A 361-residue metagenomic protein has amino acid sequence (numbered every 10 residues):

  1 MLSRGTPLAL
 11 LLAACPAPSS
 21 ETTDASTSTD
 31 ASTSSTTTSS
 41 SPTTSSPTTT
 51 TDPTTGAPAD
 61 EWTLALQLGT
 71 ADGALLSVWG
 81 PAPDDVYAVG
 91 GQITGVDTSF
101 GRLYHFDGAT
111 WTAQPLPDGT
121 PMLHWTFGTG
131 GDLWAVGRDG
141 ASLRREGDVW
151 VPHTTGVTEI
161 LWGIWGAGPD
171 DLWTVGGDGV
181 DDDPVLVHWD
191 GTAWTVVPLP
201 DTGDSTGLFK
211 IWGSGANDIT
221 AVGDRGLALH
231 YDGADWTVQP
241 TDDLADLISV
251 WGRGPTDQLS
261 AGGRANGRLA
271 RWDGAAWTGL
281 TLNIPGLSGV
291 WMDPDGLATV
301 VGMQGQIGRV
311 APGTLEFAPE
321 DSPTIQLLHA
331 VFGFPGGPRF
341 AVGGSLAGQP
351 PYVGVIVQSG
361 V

Functional and structural regions predicted by a protein language model:
M1-P7: Bacterial N-terminal signal peptides that target proteins for export
S3, L12-A14, V180: Generic N-terminal simple sequence motifs
R4, S20-E21, T27-T29, T33-T36 (+8 more regions): Compositionally biased regions
L12-T63, L76-S77, T98-S99, P351-V353: Ser/Thr-rich, Pro/Gly/Ala-heavy low-complexity intrinsically disordered linkers and tails of secreted extracellular
G56-V361: Residue-level hotspots at or immediately adjacent to binding/recognition sites across diverse folds
